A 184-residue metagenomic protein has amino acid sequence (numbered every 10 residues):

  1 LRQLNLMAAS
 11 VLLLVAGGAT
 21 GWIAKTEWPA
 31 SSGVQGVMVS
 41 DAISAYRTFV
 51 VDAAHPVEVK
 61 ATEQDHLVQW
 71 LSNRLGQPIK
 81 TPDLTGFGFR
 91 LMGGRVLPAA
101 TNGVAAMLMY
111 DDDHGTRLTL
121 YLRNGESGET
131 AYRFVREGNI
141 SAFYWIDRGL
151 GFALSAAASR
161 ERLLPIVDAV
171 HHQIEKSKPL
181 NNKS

Functional and structural regions predicted by a protein language model:
Q3-M7, L13-A105: Juxtamembrane extracytoplasmic segments of single-/few-pass membrane proteins
A9, L118, I140: Change "...and in nucleic-acid phosphodiester-cleaving endonucleases..." to "...and in nucleic-acid processing enzymes
L67, T116, R162: Short phosphate-engaging motifs
S72, Y110-H114, E137: Active-site oxyanion/phosphate-handling segment shared across diverse enzymes
L84, R95-P98, L108-Y110, V135 (+1 more regions): Short acidic-hydrophobic surface loop/beta-edge motif
G93, L122, A156: Pocket-edge structural micro-motifs
G103-G125: A short acidic-to-branched-hydrophobic micro-motif
S127-S184: A short, solvent-exposed beta-edge/loop patch
